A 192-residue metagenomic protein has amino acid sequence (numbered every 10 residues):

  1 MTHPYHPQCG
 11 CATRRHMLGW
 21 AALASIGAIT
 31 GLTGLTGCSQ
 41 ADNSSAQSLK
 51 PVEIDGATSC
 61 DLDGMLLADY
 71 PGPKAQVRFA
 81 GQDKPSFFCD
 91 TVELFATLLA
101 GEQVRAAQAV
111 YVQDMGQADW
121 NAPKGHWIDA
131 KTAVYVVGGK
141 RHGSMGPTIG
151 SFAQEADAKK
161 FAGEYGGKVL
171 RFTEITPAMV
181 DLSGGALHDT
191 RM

Functional and structural regions predicted by a protein language model:
M1-G34: N-terminal secretory signal peptides
S39-A41: Bacterial signal peptide processing site
N43, A68: Short functional micro-motifs and their immediate structural scaffolds
G56: Short metal-coordination and nucleic-acid-contact micro-motifs, chiefly zinc-binding Cys/His arrays
C60: Short cysteine-rich clusters marking metal-coordination/redox-active sites
G64: Cys/His-coordinated zinc-binding microdomains
K84-H126: Mid-length scaffold segments of soluble, non-membrane domains
Q108-K159, Y165-F172: Thiol/selenol-based redox catalytic cores and closely related redox-interacting motifs
